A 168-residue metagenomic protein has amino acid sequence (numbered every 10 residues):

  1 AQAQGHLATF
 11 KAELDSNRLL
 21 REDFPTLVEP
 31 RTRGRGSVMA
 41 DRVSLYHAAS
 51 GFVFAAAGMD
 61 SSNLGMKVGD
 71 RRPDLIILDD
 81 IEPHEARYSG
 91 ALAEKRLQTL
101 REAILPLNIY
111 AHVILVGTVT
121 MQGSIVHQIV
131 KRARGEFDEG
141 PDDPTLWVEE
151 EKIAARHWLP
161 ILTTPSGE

Functional and structural regions predicted by a protein language model:
Q2-S62: Conserved nucleotide-state-sensing and coupling region of NTP-binding domains
E22, R72-P73, R132-A133: Short, charged/polar low-complexity linear motifs in solvent-exposed/disordered segments
D23, G69, V126-I129: A generic "cationic amphipathic patch" detector
R33-R35, L64, R134, S166: Feature targets compositionally biased, intrinsically disordered low-complexity regions with long contiguous runs
S37-E102: Conserved RecA-like ASCE ATPase "motif II neighborhood" in helicase/translocase motors
H84-E168: Non-catalytic, compositionally simple segments
